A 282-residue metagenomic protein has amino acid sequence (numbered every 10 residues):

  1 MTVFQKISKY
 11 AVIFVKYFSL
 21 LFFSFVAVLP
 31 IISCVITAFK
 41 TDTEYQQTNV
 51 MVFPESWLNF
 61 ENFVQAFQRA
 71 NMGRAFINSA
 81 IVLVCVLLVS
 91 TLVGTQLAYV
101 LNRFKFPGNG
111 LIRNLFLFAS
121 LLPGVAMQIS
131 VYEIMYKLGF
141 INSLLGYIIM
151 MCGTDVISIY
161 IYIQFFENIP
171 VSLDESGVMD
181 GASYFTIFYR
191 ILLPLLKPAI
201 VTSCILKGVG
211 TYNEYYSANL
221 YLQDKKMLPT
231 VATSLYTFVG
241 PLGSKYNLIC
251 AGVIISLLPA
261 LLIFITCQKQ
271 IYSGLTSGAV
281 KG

Functional and structural regions predicted by a protein language model:
F4-G282: A structural signal for multi-pass alpha-helical bundles of membrane permease subunits that mediate small-molecule
